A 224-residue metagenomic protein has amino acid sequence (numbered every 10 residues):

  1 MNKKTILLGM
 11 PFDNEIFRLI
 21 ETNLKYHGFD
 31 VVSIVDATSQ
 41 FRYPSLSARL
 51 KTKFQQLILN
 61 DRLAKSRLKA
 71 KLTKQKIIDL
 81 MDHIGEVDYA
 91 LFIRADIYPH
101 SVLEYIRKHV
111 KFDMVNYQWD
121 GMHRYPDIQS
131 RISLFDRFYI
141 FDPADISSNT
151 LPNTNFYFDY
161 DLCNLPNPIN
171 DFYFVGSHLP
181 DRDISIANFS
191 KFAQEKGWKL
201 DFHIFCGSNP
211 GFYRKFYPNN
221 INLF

Functional and structural regions predicted by a protein language model:
N2-T52, K69-Q75, I84, W119 (+1 more regions): Nucleotide-sugar donor-binding catalytic core of glycosyltransferases
N14, F92-Y105, R182: An aromatic- and histidine-rich active-site surface loop
K51-K65: Short, structured active-site "lid" loops
K65-L72, H100-V102, V110: Internal alpha/beta domain cores that form substrate/cofactor-binding pockets in large enzymes and binding proteins
I78-D82, L103-Y105, R124: Catalytic alpha-helical scaffold of carbohydrate-active enzymes acting on polysaccharides/glycoconjugates
L80-I97: Short N-terminal targeting/anchoring amphipathic segment
R94, I106-G121, F138-Y139: Active-site proximal beta-strand in glycosyltransferases
L103-K111, S190-Q194: Surface-exposed amphipathic alpha-helices with a cationic face
